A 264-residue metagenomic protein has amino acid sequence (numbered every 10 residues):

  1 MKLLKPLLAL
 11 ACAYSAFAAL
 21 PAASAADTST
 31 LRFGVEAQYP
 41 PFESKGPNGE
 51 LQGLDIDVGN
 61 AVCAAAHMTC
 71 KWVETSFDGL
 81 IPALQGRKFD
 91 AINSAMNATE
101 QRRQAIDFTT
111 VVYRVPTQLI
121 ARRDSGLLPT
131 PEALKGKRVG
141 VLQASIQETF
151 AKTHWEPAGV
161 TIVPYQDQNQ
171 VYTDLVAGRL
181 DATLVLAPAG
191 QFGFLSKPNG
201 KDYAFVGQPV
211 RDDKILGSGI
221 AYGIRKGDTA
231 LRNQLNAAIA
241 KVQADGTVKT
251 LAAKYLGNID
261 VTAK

Functional and structural regions predicted by a protein language model:
L7-A19: Bacterial N-terminal signal peptides
A25-A95, Q104, D245, Y255-N258: Extracytoplasmic small-molecule ligand-binding "clamshell" domains of the periplasmic binding protein/Venus flytrap
A37, R114-A121, P198-N236, L256-K264: Periplasmic-binding protein-like
K45, G59-M68, Q147-Q166, F194-K201: Ligand-binding cleft/hinge of the Venus flytrap
I56-A65, S125, E132, R138 (+2 more regions): Extended ligand-binding regions for polar small-molecule ligands
I56-D57, W72-P82, G126-L127, I162-A177: Short helix-initiation/N-cap motifs at beta->coil->alpha
N60, A64, T69-A133, K201-I215: Acidic, polar ligand-binding/catalytic clefts
M68-T69, G86-S94, R138, V176-A189 (+1 more regions): Alpha-to-beta junction loops
